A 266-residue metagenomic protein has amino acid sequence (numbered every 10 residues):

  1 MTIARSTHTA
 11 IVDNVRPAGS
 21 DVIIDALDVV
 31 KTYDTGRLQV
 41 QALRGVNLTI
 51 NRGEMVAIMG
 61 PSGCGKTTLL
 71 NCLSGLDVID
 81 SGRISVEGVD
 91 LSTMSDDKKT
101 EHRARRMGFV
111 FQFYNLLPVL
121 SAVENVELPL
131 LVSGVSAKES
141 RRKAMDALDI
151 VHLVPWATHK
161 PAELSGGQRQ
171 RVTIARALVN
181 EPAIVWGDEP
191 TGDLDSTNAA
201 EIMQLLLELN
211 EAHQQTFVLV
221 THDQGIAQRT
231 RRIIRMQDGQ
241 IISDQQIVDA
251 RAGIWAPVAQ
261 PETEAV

Functional and structural regions predicted by a protein language model:
M1-T32, I247-V266: ABC-family P-loop ATPase nucleotide-binding domain
D21-T230, R235-M236, I241: ABC family nucleotide-binding domain
D244: Extracellular glycan-interacting surfaces
